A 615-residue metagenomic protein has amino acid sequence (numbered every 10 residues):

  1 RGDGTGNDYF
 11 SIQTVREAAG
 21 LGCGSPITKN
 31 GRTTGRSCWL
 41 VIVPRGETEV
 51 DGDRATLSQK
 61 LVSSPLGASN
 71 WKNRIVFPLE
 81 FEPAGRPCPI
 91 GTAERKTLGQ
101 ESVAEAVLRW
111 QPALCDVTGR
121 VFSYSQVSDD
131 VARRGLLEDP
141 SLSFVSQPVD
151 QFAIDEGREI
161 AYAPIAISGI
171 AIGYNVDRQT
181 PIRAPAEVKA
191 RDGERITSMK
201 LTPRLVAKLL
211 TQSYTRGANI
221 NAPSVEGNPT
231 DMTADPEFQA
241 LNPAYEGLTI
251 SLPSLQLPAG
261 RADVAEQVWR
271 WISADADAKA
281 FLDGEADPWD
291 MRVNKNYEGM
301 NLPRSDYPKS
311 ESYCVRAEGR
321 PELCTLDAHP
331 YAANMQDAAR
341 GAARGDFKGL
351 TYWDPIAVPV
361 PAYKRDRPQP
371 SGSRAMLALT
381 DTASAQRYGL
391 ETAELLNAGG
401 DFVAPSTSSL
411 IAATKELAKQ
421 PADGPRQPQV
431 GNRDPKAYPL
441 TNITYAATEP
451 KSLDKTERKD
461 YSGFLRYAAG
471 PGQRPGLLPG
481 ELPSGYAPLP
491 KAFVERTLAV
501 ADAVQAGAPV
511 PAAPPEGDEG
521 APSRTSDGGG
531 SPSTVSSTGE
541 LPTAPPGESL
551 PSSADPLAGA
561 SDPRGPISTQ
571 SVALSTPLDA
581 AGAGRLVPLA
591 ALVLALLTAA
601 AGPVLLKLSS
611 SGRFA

Functional and structural regions predicted by a protein language model:
R1-G612: Flexible loop/hinge segments at secondary-structure junctions
